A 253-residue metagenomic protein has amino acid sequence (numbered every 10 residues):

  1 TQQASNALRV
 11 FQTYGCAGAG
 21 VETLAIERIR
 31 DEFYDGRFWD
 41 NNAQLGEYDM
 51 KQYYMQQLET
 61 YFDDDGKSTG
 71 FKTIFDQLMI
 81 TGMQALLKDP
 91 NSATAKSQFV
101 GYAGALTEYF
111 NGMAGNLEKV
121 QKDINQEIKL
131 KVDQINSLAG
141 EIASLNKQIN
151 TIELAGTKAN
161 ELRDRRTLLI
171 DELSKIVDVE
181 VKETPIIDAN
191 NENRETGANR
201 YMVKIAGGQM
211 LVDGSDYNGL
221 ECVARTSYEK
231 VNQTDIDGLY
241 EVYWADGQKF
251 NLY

Functional and structural regions predicted by a protein language model:
T1-D40, M50-Y54, E141, N150-Y253: Phosphate-proximal small/polar/acidic motifs at interfaces that engage nucleotide phosphates, polyphosphates
Q3, D40, Q44-E47, K51-Y54 (+4 more regions): Alpha-helical heptad-repeat coiled-coil segments that mediate oligomerization/polymerization in large
L58-D64: Phosphate-interacting basic helix/loop segments used at nucleotide- and nucleic-acid interfaces
D65-Q77: Conserved amphipathic alpha-helical "coupling/scaffold" segments that transmit conformational changes between domains
G70-F71, A95, T184: Surface-exposed patches in mature extracellular/periplasmic domains of secreted proteins
